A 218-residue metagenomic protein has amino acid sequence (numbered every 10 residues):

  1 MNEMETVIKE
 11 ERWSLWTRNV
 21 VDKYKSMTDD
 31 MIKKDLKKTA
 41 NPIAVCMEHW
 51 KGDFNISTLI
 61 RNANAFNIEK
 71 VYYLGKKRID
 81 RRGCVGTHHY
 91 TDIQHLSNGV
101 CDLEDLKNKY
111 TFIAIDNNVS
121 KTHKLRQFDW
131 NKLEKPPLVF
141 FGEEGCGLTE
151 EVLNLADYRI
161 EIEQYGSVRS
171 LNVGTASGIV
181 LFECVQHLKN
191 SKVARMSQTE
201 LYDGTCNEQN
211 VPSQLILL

Functional and structural regions predicted by a protein language model:
M1-L218: Post-transcriptional modification and biogenesis factors for structured RNAs of the translation apparatus
